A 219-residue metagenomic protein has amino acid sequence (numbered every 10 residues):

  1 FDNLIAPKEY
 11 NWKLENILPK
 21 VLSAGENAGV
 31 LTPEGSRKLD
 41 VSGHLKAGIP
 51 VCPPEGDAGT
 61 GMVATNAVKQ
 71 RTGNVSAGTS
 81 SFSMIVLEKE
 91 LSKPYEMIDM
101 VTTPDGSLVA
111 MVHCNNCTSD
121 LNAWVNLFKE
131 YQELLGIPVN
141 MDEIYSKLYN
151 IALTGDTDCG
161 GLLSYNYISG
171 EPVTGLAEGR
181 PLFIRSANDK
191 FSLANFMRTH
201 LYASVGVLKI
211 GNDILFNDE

Functional and structural regions predicted by a protein language model:
F1-E15, L22-E219: Active-site core segments that coordinate phosphate-bearing ligands/cofactors across diverse enzyme families
